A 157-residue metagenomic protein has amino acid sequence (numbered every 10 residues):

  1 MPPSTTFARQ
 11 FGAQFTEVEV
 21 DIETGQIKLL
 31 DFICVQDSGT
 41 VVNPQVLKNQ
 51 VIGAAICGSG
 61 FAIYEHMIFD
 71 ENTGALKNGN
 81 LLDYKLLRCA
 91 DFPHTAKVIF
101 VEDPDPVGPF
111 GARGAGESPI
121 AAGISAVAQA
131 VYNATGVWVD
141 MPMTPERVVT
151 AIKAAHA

Functional and structural regions predicted by a protein language model:
M1-A157: C-terminal catalytic domains of large/alpha subunits in multi-subunit enzymes
